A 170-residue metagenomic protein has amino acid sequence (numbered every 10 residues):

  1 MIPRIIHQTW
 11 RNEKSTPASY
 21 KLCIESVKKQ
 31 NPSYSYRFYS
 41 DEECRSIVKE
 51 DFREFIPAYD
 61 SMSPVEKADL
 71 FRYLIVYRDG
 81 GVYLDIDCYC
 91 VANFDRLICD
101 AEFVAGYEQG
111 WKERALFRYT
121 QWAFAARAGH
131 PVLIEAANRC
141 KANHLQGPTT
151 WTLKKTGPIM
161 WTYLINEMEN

Functional and structural regions predicted by a protein language model:
M1-A68, L84-N170: Glycosyltransferase-associated regions of secretory-pathway enzymes, highlighting luminal stem/catalytic domains
D69-G81: Small-residue hinge/turn detector
